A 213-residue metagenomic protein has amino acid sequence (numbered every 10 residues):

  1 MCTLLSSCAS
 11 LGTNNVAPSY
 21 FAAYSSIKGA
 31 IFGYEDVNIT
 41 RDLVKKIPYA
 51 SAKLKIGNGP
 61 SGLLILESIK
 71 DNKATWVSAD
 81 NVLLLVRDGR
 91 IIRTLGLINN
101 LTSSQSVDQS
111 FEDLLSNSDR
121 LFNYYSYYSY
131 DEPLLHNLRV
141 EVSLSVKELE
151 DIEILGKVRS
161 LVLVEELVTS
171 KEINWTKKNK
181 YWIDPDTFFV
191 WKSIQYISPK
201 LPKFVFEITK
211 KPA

Functional and structural regions predicted by a protein language model:
M1-S10: Sec-dependent bacterial lipoprotein signal peptides
A9-L95, T102, S126-A213: Acidic, serine/threonine-rich low-complexity disordered tracts
N99, Q109-F111: Structured extramembrane domains adjacent to transmembrane segments
Q105-S106: Acidic/charged, solvent-exposed loop-and-adjacent secondary-structure segments enriched in E/D, K/R, S/T, and G/P
D113-Y125: Surface-exposed helix/loop patches within compact recognition domains
